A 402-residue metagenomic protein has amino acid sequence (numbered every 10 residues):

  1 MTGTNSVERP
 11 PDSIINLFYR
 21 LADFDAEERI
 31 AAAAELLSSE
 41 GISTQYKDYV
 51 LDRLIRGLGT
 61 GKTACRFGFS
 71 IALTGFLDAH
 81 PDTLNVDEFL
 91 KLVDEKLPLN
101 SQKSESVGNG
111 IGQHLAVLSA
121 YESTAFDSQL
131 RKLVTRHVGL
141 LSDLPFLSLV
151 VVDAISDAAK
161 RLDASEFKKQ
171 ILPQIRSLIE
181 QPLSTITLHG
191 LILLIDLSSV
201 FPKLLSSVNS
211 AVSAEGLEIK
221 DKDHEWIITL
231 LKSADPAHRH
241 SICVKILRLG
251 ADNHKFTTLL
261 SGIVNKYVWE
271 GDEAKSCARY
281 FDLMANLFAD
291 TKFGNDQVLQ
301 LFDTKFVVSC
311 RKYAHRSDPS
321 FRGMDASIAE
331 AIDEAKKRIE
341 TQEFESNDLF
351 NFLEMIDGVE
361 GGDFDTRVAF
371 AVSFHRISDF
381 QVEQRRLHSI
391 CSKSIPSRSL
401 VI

Functional and structural regions predicted by a protein language model:
T2-L37, G41-I402: Extended alpha-solenoid scaffolds built from HEAT/ARM-like alpha-helical repeats and adjacent low-complexity/polar
